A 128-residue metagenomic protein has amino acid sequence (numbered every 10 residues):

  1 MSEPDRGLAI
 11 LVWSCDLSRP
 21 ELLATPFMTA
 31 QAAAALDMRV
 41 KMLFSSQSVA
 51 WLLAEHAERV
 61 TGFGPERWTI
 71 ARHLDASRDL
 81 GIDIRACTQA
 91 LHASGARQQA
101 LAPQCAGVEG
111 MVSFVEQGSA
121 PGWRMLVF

Functional and structural regions predicted by a protein language model:
D5-A9, G118-R124, F128: Polar low-complexity intrinsically disordered regions
G7-S14, F44: Short, hydrophobic/glycine-enriched beta-strand segments
L11-A24: Short, glycine-rich nucleotide/cofactor-binding loops
L23-L36, M42: Histidine-anchored nucleotide/phosphate-binding helix
V40-S45, I84-T88: Short internal beta-strands
S48-T61: N-terminal beta-loop-helix "entrance" segment that forms/cooperates in small-molecule cofactor or anionic ligand
E58-L91: A glycine-rich helix N-cap at a beta->alpha junction
A76-R78, R85, H92-S94, Q98-L101 (+1 more regions): A short aromatic-anchored loop/beta-hairpin motif
